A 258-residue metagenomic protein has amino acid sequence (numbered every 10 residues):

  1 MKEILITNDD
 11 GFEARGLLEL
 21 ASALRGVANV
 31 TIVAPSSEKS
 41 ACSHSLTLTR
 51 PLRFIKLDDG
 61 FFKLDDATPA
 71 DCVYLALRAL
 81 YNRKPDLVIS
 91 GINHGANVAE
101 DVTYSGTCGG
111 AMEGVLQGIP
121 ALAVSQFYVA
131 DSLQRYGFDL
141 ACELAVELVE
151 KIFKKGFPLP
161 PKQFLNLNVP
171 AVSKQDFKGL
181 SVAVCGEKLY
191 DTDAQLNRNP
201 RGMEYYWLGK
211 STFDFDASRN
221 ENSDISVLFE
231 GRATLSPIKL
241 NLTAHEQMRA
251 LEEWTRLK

Functional and structural regions predicted by a protein language model:
I4, R15-A79, R83-K84: A cross-family phosphate/adenosyl-ligand binding-site feature
I6-E13, D101-V102: Short, glycine-rich nucleotide/cofactor-binding loops
A76-N82, G109-P120: Alpha-helix C-terminal capping segments
L87: Short, Asp-centered acidic motifs that coordinate Mg2+ and/or phosphate in catalytic or ligand-binding sites
A96-S105: Glycine/threonine-rich flexible loop motifs
G106-A111, L140-K154: Active-site glycine-rich loop that binds ribose-phosphate moieties when present
V115-G137: Glycine-rich phosphate/pyrophosphate-binding loops and their adjacent beta-strand/loop elements at enzyme active sites
F157-F164, P170-K258: C-terminal accessory domains and tails appended to enzymatic cores
